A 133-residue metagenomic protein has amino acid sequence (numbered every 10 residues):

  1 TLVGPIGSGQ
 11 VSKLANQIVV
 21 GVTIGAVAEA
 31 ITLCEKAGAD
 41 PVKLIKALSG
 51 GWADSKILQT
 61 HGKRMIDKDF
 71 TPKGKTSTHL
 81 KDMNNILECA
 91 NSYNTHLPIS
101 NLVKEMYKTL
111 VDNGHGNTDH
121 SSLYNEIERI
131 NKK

Functional and structural regions predicted by a protein language model:
T1-G4, I99: General beta-strand structural signal in soluble alpha/beta enzymes
S8-E126, I130-N131: Helical "substrate-binding/catalytic lid" subdomain of Rossmann-like NAD(P)-dependent dehydrogenases/reductases
